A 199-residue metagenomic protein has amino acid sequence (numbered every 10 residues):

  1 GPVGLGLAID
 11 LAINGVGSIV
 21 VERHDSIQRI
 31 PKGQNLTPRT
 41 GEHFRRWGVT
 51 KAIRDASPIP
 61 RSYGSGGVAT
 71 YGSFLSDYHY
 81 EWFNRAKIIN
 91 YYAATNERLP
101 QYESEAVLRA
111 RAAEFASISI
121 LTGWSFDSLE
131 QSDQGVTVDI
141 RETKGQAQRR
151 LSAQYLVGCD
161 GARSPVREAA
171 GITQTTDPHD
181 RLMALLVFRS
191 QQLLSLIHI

Functional and structural regions predicted by a protein language model:
G4-L5: N-terminal Rossmann-fold NAD(P) dinucleotide-binding loop
A8, F44, E105-L108, V157 (+1 more regions): Conserved structural-core and active-site-/substrate-pathway-adjacent residues in large, well-folded domains of enzymes
A12-K32: Glycine-rich FAD pyrophosphate-binding loop
K32, T37-R111: Active-site-adjacent segment of FAD-dependent monooxygenases/related oxidoreductases
T122-V136: A conserved short coil-to-beta-strand element within the FAD-binding core of flavoproteins
G145-Y155: Core beta-strand elements of the Rossmann-like FAD/NAD(P) dinucleotide-binding domain in flavoenzyme oxidoreductases
G158-I172: Flavin (primarily FAD) binding-site architecture
I197-I199: Conserved small/polar residues in nucleotide/adenosyl-binding loops
